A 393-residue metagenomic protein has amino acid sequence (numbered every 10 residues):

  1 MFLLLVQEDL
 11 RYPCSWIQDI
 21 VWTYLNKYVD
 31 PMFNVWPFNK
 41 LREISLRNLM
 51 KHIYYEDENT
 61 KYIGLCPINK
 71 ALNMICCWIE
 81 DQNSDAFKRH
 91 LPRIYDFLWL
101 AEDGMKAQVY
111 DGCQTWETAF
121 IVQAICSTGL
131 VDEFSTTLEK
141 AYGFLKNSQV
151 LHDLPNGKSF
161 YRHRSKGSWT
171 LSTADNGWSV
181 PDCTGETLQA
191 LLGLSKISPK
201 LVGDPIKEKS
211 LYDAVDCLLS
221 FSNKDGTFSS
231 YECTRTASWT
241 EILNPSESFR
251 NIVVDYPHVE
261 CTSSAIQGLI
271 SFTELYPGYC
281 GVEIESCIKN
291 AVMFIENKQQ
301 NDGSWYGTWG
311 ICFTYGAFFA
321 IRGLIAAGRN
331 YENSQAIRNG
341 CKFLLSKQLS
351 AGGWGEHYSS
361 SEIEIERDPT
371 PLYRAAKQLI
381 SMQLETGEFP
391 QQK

Functional and structural regions predicted by a protein language model:
M1-K393: Preference for long, amphipathic alpha-helical scaffolds in soluble/luminal domains and all-alpha bundles
